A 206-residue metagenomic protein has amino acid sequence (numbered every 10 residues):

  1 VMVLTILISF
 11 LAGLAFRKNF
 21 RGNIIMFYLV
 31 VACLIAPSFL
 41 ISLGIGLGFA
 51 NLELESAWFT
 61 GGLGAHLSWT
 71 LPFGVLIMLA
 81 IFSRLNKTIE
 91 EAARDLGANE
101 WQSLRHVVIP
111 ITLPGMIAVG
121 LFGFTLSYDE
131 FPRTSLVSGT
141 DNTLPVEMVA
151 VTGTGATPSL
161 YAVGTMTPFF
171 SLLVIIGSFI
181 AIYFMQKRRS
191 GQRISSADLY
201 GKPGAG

Functional and structural regions predicted by a protein language model:
V1-I8, A12, R105, I109 (+4 more regions): Hydrophobic alpha-helical transmembrane segments of multipass integral membrane proteins, especially permease/channel
V1-T5, G13, V30-L34, G62-A65 (+4 more regions): Alpha-helical transmembrane segments of multi-pass integral membrane proteins
V1-V30, L47, I176-Y183: Transmembrane-helix boundary motif in ABC transporter permease subunits
V3, L67, V75-M78, N86-K87 (+1 more regions): Transmembrane alpha-helices
L7-L11, L43, G61, S68-E90 (+2 more regions): Membrane-embedded alpha-helices of multi-pass transport/permease systems
F20, L79-E90, R94, E100-H106 (+1 more regions): C-terminal transmembrane helix and the adjacent membrane-cytosol boundary/short C-terminal tail of inner/organellar
F20-I24, P37-T70, W101, T134 (+1 more regions): Membrane-interfacial helix termini and adjacent extracytoplasmic/periplasmic loops of multi-pass transporters
Y128-I180, G206: Interhelical loop and adjacent transmembrane-helix boundary motif in polytopic membrane transport permeases
